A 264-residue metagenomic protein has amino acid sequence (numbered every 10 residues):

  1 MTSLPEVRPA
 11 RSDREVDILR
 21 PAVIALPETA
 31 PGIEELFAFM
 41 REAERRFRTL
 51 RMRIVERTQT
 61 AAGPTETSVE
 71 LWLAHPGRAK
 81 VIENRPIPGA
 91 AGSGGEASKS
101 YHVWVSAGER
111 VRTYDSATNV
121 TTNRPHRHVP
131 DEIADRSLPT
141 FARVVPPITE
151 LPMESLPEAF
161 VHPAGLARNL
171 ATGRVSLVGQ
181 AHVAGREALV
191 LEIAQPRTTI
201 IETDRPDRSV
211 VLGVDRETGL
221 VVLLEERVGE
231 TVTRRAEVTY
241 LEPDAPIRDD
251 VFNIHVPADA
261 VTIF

Functional and structural regions predicted by a protein language model:
T2-H126, V190: N-terminal mature ectodomain segment of secretory-pathway/periplasmic proteins
T2-I24, S116-T121, P125-H126, A134 (+5 more regions): Non-transmembrane domains of secretory- and envelope-associated proteins
P21-E35, R45-R46, G95-S100, V105-E187 (+3 more regions): Flexible, processing/modification-adjacent segments and terminal tails in exported/periplasmic/extracellular proteins
E56, R85, Q195, E225-V228: A mature extracytoplasmic/lumenal domain signature
T67, K99-S100, L177, R208-V210: Residue-level marker for the onset of beta-strands and adjacent loop->beta junctions in well-ordered domains
A90-G92, T199-E202: A generic structural signal for short coil/turn motifs at secondary-structure boundaries
G108, D215-R216: Short, acidic, Ser/Thr-enriched surface-loop or helix-capping motifs
